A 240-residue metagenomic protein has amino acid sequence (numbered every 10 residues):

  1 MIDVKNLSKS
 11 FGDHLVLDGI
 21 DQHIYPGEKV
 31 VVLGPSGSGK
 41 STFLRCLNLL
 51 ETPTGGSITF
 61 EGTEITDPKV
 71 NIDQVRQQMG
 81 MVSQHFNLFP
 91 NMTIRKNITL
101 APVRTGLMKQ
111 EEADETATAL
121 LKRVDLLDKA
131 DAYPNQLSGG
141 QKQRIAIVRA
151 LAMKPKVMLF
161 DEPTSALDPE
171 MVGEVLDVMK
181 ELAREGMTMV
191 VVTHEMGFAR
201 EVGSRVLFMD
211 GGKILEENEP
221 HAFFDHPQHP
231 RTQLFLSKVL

Functional and structural regions predicted by a protein language model:
M1-P220: ABC family nucleotide-binding domain
E217, H221-L240: C-terminal boundary and immediately downstream tail of ABC-type ATPase nucleotide-binding domains
